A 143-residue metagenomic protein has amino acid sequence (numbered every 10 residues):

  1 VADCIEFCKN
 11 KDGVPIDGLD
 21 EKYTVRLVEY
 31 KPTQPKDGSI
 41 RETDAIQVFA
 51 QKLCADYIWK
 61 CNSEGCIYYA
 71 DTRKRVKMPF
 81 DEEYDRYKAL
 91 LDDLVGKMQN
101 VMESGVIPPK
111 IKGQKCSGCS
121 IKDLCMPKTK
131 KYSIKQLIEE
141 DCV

Functional and structural regions predicted by a protein language model:
V1, K22-T24, A45, N62 (+1 more regions): A structure-centric signal for secondary-structure junctions around beta-strands
V1-D37, A50-Q51: Conserved catalytic cores of phosphodiester-cleaving nucleases, focusing on short active-site segments
K9-N10, G38, C54-V143: Metal-dependent nuclease catalytic regions and adjoining charged, substrate-binding loops involved in nucleic-acid end
R26-D44, K60, T129: Charged, low-complexity, helix/coiled-coil-prone segments
T43-A55: Short, charged, amphipathic alpha-helix that recurs within catalytic cores of restriction-modification and other
